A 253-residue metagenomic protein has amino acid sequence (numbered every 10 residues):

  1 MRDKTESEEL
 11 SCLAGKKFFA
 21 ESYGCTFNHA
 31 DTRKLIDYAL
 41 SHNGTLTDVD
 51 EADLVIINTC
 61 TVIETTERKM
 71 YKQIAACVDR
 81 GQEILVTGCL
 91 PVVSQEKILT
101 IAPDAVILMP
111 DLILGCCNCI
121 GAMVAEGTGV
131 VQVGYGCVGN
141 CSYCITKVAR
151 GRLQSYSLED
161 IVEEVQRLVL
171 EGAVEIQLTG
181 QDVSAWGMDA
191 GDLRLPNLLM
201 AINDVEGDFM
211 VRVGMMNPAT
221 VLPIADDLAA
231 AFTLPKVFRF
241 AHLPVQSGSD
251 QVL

Functional and structural regions predicted by a protein language model:
M1-P110: Cofactor-cradling patches in redox/metallo enzymes
F18-F27, C119-Y143, V162, Q166-L170 (+1 more regions): N-terminal pre-triad scaffold of radical SAM enzymes
L35, M70-C77, E164, R194-L198 (+2 more regions): A general structural detector for well-ordered alpha-helical segments in enzyme core domains, enriched
T66-R68, R152-S157, G187-L193: Short, solvent-exposed loop/turn segments at secondary-structure boundaries
I84-G88, V93, L170-L253: Conserved SAM/AdoMet-binding glycine-rich loop
C89, E159-E163: Active-site glycine-rich loop that binds ribose-phosphate moieties when present
V106-E126: Flexible, Lys/Arg-rich cytosolic regulatory linkers and terminal tails that connect or flank
T146-A149: Detector for the c-type heme attachment site
